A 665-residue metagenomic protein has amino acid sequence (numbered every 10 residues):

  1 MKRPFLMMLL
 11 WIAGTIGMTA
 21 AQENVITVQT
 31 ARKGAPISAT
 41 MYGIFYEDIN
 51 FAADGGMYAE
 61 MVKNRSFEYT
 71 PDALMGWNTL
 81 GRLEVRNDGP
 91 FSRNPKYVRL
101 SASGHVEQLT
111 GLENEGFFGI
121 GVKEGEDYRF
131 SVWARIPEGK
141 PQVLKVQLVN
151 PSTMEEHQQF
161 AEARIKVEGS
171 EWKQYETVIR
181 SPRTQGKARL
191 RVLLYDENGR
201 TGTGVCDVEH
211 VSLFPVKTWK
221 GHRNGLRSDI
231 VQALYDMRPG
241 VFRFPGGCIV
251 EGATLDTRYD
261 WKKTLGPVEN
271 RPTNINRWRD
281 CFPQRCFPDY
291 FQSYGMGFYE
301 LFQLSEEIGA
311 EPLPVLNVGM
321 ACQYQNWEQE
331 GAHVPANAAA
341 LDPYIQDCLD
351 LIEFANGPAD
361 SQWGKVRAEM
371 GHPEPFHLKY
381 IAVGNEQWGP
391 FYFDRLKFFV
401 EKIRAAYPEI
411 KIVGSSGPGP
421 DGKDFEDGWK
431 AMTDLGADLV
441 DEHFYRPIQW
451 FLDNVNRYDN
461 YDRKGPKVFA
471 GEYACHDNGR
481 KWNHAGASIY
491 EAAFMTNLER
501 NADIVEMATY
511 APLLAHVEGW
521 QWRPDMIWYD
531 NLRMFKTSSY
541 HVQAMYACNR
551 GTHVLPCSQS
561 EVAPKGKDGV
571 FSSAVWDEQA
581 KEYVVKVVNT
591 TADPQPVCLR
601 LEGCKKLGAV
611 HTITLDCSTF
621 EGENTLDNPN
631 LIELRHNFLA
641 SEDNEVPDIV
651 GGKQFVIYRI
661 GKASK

Functional and structural regions predicted by a protein language model:
M7-T15: Bacterial N-terminal signal peptides
Q22-S293, E311-L313, E328-D342, L349 (+9 more regions): Extracellular and organelle-lumenal recognition/adhesion modules and their flexible linkers in secreted
S38-Y42, M237-V241, I308-L313, A359 (+7 more regions): Loop/turn elements at helix/coil->beta-strand transitions in domains of secreted/extracellular proteins
F67, E124-E126, H553-T590, Q595: Surface beta-strand/loop "capping" patches
D207, P215, P245-C248, V318-Q323 (+2 more regions): Active-site groove signature of glycoside hydrolases
Q303-L304, K397-R404, P408-K411, W429-N549 (+3 more regions): Catalytic-core region of carbohydrate-active enzymes that cleave or remodel glycosidic bonds
Q323-A336, P343, A368, H372-P375 (+2 more regions): Substrate-binding cleft/loops of secretory-pathway carbohydrate-active enzymes
V562, T590-K665: C-terminal beta-sandwich/jelly-roll accessory domains of carbohydrate-active enzymes
